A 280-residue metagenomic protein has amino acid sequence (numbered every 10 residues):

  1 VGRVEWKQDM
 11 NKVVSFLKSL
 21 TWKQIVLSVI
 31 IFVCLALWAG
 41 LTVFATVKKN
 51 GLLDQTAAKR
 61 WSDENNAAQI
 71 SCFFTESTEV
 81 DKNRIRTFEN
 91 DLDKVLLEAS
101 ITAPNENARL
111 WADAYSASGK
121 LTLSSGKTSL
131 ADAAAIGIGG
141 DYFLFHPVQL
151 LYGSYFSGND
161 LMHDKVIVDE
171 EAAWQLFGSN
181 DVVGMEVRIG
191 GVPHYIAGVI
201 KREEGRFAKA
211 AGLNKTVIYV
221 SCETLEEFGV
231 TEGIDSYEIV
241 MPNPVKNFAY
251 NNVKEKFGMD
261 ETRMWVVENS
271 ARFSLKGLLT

Functional and structural regions predicted by a protein language model:
V1-D9: N-terminal amphipathic/basic-hydrophobic helices that include classical n-h-c signal peptides and signal-anchor
V13-D54: Hydrophobic secretory-pathway targeting helix
W22, A45, F273-T280: N-terminal targeting leaders of exported, membrane, and organelle-targeted proteins
V43-S118: Membrane-proximal extracellular/periplasmic loop immediately following the first transmembrane helix
A67, L130, D160-H163, I234: Extracytoplasmic
E79-N90, T128-A133, M162-D164, E203-I218 (+1 more regions): Solvent-exposed, non-transmembrane alpha-helical starts
A108-Y155, D160: The feature marks short, hydrophobic/small-residue-biased sequence motifs that occur predominantly
D141-L150, V168-R263, V267-L278: Mid-to-C-terminal secondary-structure elements that act as membrane-proximal/extracytoplasmic interface segments
